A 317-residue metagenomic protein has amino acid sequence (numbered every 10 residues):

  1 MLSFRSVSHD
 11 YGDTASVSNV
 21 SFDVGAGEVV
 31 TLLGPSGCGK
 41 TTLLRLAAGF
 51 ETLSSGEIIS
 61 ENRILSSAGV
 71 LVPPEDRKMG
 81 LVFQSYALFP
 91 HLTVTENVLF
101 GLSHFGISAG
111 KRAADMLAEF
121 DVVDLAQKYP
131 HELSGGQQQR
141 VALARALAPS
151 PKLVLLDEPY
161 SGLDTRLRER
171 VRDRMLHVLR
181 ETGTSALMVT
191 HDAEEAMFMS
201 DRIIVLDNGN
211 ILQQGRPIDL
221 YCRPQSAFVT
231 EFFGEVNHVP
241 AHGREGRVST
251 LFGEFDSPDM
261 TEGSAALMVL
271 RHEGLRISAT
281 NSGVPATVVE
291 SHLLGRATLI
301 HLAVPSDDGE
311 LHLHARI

Functional and structural regions predicted by a protein language model:
V29, P74, K78-G80, Q84 (+1 more regions): ABC ATPase nucleotide-binding domains
L33-P35: The feature captures the beta-strand-to-loop junction immediately N-terminal to the Walker
T41-L44, V141: ABC ATPase nucleotide-binding domain helices that frame the ATP-binding cleft
A48: Helix-to-loop junction immediately C-terminal to a conserved catalytic motif
G56-S67: Conserved ABC transporter NBD signature motif
V236, G246-I317: Non-catalytic connector elements of ABC transporters
